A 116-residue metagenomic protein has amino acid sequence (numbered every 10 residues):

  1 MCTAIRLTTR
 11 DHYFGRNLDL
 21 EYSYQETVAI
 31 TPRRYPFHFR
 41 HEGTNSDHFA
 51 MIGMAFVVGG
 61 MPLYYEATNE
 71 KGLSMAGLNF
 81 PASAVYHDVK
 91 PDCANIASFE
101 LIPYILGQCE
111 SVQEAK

Functional and structural regions predicted by a protein language model:
M1-C93: A contiguous strand-loop segment
M75-G77, P91-K116: Alpha/propeptide regions of enzymes that mature by internal proteolysis
